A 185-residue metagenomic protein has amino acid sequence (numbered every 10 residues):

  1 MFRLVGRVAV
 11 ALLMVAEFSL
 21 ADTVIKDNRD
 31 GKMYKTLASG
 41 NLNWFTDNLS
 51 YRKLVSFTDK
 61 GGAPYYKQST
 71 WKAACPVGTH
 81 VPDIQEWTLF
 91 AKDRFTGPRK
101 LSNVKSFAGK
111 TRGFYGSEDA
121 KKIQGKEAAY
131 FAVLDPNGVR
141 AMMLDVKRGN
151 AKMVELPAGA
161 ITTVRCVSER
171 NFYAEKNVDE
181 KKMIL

Functional and structural regions predicted by a protein language model:
R3-A11: Sec-dependent signal peptide recognition, specifically the positively charged N-region followed immediately by
A16-F18: N-terminal signal peptide c-region/cleavage motif recognized by signal peptidases
D22-L185: C-terminal, surface-exposed recognition/capping segments
